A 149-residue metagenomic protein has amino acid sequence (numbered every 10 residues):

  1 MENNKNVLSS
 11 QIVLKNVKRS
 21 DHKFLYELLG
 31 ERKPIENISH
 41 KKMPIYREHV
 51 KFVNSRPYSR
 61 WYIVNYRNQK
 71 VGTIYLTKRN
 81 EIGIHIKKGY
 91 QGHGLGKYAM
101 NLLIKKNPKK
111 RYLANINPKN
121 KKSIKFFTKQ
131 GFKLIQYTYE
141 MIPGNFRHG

Functional and structural regions predicted by a protein language model:
M1-S39, V50: A short, well-structured alpha-helix characteristic of acyl/acetyltransferase catalytic modules
V13, E81-G83, L113-N115: Short aromatic/hydrophobic contact patches that present stacked aromatics for nucleic-acid/ligand binding
V17-K18, K41, K88, I116: Structured beta->alpha junctions
K42-G89: Acetyl-CoA-dependent GNAT
I74-T77, N115, F126: Long, contiguous binding/interaction regions
G92-K106, K121-K129: Conserved acetyl-CoA-binding loop-helix of GNAT-fold acetyltransferases
N107-K119: Conserved GNAT acetyl-CoA-binding A-motif
N115, K133-F146: Conserved catalytic-core motifs of GNAT/GCN5-like acyltransferases
